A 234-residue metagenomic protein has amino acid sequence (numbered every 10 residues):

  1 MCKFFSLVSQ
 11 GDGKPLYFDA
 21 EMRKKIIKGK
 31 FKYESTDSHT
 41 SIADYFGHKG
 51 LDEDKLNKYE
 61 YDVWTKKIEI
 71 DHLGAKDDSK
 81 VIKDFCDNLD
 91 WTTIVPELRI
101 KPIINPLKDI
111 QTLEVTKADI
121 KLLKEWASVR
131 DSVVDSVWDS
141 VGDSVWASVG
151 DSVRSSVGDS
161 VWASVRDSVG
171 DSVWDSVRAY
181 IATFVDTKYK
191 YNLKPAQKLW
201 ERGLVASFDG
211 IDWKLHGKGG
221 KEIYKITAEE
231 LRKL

Functional and structural regions predicted by a protein language model:
M1-L234: Short, glycine-biased loop/turn motifs at secondary-structure junctions and in low-complexity Ser/Thr/Pro-rich termini
